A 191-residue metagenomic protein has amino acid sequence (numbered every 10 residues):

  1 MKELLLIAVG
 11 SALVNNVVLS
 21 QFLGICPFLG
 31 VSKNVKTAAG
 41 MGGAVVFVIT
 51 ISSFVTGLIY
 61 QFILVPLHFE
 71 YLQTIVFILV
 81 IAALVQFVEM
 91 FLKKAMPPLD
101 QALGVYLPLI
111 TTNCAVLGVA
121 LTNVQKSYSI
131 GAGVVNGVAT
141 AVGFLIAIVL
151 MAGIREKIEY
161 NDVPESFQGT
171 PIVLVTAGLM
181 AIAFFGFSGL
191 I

Functional and structural regions predicted by a protein language model:
M1-L5, L58-Y71, A120-V134, S188-I191: Helix-coil boundary and interhelical linker segments in multi-pass alpha-helical membrane proteins
E3-L19, H68-A83, V134-A147: Structural signature of hydrophobic alpha-helical transmembrane segments
I7, A12-V14, V45, T50-I51 (+4 more regions): Hydrophobic core segments of alpha-helical transmembrane domains in multi-pass membrane transport and ion-translocation
F22-G30, E89-K94, Y106-L107, C114-S127: Generic transmembrane alpha-helix signature in multi-pass membrane proteins, especially transporters/channels
L23-T37, V85-L99, M151-D162: C-terminal ends of transmembrane helices
K36-F47, Y71-F77, L99-I110, P164-I172: Cytoplasmic-side transmembrane-helix entry/capping segments in multi-pass membrane proteins
Q61-L103: Ordered, amphipathic secondary-structure segments that act as subunit-interaction surfaces in large macromolecular
I130-I191: C-terminal transmembrane helix-loop-helix hairpin of multi-pass membrane proteins
